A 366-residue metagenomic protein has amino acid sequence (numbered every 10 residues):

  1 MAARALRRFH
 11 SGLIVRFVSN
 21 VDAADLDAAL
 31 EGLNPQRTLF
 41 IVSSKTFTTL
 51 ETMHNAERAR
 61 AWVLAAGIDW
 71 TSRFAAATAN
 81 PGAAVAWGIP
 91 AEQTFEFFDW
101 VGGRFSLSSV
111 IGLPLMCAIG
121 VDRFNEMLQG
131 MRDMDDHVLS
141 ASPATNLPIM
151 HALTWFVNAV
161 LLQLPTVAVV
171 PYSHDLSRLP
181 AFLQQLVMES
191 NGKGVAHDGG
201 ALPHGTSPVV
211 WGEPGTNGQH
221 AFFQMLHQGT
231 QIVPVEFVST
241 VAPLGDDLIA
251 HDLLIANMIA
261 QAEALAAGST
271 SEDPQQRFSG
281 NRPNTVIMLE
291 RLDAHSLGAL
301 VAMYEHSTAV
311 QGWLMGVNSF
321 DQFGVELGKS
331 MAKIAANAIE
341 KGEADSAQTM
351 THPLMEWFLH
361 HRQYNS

Functional and structural regions predicted by a protein language model:
M1, A5-I14, V195, G229-E236: Non-catalytic terminal/interface segments that mediate subunit docking, oligomerization, and allosteric communication
M1-A2, L26, V42-K45, T49-V63 (+2 more regions): Extended, hydrophobic alpha-helical segments in both membrane/secreted and soluble proteins
A2-L39: Glycine-rich oxoanion-binding loops at beta->alpha junctions
V18-S19, S44, F95-W100: Short beta->alpha connector loops at strand-helix junctions that form conserved, small/polar/Pro-enriched
F40-T46, T166-S173, V209, I287-E290: Short glycine-rich or small-residue beta-strand-to-loop segments that form or flank ligand, phosphate, metal/Fe-S
W62-D247, L327-K333, E340-N365: Active-site phosphate/pyrophosphate-binding segments
L244-Q276: Acidic, Ser/Thr-rich peripheral helices and adjacent loops at domain boundaries
T285-G342, Q348-N365: C-terminal helical/tail subdomains of lipid-metabolizing enzymes
